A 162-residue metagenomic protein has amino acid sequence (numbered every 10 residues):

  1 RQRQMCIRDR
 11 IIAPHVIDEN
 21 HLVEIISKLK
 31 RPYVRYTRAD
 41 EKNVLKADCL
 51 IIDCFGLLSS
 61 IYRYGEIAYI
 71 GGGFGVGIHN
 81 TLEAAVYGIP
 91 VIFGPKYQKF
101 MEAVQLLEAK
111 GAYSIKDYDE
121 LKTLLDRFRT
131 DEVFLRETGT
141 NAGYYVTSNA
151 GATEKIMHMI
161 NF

Functional and structural regions predicted by a protein language model:
Q2-I7: Short, small-residue-biased leader/transition segments that mark boundaries at the very start of proteins
D9, D48-I51, I67-A68, P90-V91: Structural motif
I11-H21: Glycosyltransferase donor-sugar binding loop
N20-V23, V44-K46, M101-E102, T123-L125: Short, charged, surface-exposed secondary-structure boundary motifs
E24-I52: Nucleotide-activated donor-binding/catalytic signature segment of Leloir-type glycosyltransferases, i.e., the conserved
D53-L57: Conserved helicase core region in the C-terminal RecA-like lobe
L58-Y144, M159-F162: Catalytic binding pocket for nucleotide-activated donors in carbohydrate/polymer assembly enzymes
N149-F162: C-terminal alpha-helical cap of glycosyltransferases
